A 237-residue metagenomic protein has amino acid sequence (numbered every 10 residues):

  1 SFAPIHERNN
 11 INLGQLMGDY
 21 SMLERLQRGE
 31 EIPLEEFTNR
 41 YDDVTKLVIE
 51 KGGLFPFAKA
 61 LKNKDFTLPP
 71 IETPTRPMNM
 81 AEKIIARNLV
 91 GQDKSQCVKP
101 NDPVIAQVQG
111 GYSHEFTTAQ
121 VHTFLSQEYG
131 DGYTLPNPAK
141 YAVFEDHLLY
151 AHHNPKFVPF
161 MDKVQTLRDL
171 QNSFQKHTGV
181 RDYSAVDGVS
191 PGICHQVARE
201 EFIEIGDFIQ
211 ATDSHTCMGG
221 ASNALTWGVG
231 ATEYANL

Functional and structural regions predicted by a protein language model:
S1-L237: Fe-S-dependent hydro-lyases/dehydratases of central metabolism
